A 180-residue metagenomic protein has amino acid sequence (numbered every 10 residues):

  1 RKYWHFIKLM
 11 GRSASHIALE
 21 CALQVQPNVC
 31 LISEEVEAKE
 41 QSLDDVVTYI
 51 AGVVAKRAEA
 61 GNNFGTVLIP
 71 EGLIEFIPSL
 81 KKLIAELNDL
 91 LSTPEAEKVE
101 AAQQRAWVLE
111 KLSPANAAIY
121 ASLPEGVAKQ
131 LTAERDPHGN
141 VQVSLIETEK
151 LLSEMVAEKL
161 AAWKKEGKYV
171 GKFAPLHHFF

Functional and structural regions predicted by a protein language model:
R1-G171: Accessory alpha-helical/coil subdomains and C-terminal extensions that flank or cap enzyme catalytic cores
K172-F179: Extended, low-charge hydrophobic alpha-helical regions
